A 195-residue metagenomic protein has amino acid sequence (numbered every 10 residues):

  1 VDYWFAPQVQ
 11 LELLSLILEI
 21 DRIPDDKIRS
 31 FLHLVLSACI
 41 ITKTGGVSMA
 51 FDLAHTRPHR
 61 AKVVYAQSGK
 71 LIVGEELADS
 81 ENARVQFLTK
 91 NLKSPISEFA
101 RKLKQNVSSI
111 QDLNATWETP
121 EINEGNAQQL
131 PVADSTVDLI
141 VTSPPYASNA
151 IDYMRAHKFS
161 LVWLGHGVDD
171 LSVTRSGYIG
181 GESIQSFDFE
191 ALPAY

Functional and structural regions predicted by a protein language model:
V1-Y195: Nucleic-acid modification enzymes, centered on SAM-dependent nucleic-acid methyltransferases
